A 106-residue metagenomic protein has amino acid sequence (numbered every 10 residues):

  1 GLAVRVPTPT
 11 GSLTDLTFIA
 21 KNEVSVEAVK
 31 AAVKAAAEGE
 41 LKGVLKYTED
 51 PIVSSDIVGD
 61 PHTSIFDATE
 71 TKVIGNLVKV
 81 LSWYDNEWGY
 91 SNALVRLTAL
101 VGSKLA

Functional and structural regions predicted by a protein language model:
G1-V78: C-terminal substrate-binding/catalytic lobe of Rossmann-fold NAD(P)-dependent oxidoreductases
P61-A106: NAD(P)-dependent Rossmann-like dehydrogenase/reductase catalytic/cofactor-binding core
